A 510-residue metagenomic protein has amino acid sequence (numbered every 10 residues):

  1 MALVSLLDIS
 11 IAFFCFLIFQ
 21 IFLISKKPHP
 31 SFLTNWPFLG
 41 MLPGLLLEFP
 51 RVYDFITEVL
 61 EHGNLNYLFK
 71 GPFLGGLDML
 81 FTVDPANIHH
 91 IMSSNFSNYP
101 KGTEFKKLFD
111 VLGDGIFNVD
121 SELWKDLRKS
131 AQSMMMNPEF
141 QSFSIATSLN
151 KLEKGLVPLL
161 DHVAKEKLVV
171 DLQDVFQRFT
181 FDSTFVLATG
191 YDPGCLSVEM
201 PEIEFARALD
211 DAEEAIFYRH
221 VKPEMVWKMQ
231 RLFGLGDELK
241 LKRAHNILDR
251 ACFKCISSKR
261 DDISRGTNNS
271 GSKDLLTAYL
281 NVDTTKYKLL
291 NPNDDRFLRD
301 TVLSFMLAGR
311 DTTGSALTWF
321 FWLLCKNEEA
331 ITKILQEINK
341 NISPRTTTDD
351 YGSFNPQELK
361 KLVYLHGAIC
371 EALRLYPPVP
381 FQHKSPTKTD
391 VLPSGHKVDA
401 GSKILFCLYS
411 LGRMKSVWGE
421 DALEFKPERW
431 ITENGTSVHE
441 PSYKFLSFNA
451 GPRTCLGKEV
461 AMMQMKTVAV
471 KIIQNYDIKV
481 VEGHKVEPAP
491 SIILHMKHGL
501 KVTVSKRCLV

Functional and structural regions predicted by a protein language model:
A2-D126, T147-P158, A244-I247, K388: N-terminal membrane-proximal hinge/A-helix region immediately C-terminal to the signal-anchor transmembrane segment
A2-F16, K70-L80, E139-N150, L160-V186 (+9 more regions): Cytochrome P450
A12-Q20, G76-H89, G113, F117 (+8 more regions): Hydrophobic mid-domain F-helix/FG-region of cytochrome P450s
P43-Y67, R250, K254, Y351-H396 (+1 more regions): Conserved cytochrome P450 K-helix E-x-x-R motif and the immediately C-terminal K′/meander segment
M136-P138, E213, R243-L317, D349-N355 (+2 more regions): Conserved cytochrome P450 catalytic core segment spanning the I/J/K helices
T180, T184, T189, A244 (+8 more regions): Central I-helix of cytochrome P450 enzymes
E328-A330, I404, K458-L494, G499: Cytochrome P450 heme-binding "Cys pocket" and the immediately downstream C-terminal segment
F406-T436: Conserved cytochrome P450 K-helix/beta-meander segment immediately N-terminal to the heme-binding cysteine loop
